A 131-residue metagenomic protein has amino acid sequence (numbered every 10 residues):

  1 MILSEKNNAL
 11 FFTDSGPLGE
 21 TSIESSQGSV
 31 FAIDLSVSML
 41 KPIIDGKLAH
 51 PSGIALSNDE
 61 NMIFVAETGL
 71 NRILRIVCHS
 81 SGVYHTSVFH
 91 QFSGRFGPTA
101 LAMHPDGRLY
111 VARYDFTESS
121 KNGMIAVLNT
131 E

Functional and structural regions predicted by a protein language model:
M1-P17, Q27-S29, L40-M62, F92-T117 (+1 more regions): Beta-rich, blade/repeat-based domains predominating in secreted/periplasmic proteins but also intracellular
E20-S22, S81-G82, T117-S119: Short glycine/serine/proline-enriched coil/turn segments at secondary-structure junctions
T21, G28-F31, R72-L74, G123-A126: A short loop-to-beta-strand structural motif that recurs across blades of beta-propeller domains
D34-S38, V77-G82, L128-E131: Short loop/turn segments that connect beta-strands within beta-propeller blades
L35, D45, Q91-F92, T130: Active-site donor-binding loop signature of nucleotide-sugar glycosyltransferases
S38-P42, V83-V88: Predominantly a core beta-strand signature of beta-propeller blades across repeat-based propeller domains
A55-S57, M62-R72, T86: Glycine- and Gly-Pro-enriched alpha-helical subdomains that act as flexible, kink-prone "lid/hinge" or packing modules
A66, I76, A112: The conserved SAM/SAH-binding core of class I Rossmann-like methyltransferase domains, concentrating on the hydrophobic
